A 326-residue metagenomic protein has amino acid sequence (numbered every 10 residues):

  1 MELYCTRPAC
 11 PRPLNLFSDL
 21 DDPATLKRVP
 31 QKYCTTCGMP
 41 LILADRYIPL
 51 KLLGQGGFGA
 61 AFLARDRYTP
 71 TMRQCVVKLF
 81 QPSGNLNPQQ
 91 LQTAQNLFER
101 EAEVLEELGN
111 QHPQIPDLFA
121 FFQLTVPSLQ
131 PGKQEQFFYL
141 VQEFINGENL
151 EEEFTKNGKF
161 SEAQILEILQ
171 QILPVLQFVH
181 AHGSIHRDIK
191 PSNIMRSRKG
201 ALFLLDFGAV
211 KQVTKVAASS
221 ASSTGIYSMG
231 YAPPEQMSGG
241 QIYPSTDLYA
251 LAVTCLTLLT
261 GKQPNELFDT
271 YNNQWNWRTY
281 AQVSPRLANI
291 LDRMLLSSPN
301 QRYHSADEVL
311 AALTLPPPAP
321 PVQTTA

Functional and structural regions predicted by a protein language model:
L50-G57, A61: Protein kinase glycine-rich loop
P88-G109: AlphaC helix of the eukaryotic protein kinase fold
D117-F138: Short beta-strand micro-motifs within the conserved protein kinase catalytic domain, predominantly in the N-lobe
N149-F160: AlphaC helix of the protein kinase catalytic domain
I168-L169: Activation segment signature within eukaryotic-like protein kinase domains
H180-R196: Catalytic-loop of the protein kinase fold
A209-V210: Activation segment
S219-E235: Conserved activation segment of eukaryotic-like protein kinases, specifically the C-terminal portion of the activation
